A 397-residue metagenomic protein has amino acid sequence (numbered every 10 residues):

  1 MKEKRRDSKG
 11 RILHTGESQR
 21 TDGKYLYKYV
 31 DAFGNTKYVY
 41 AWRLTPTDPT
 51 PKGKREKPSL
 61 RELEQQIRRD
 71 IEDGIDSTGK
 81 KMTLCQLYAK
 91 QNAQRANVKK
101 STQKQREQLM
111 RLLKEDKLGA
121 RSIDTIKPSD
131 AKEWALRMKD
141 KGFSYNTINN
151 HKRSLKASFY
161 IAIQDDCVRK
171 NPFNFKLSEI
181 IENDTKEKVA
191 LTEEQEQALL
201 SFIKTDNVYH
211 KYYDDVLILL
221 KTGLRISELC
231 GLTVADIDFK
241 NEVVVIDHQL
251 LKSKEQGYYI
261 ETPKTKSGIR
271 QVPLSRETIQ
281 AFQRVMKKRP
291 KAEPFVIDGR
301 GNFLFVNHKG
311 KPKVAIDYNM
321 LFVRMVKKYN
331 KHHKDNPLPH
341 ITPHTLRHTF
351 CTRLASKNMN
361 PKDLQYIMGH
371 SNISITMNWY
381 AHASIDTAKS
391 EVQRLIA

Functional and structural regions predicted by a protein language model:
M1-L44, H248: Short, Arg/Lys-rich segments that mark the N-terminal edge of DNA/RNA- and chromatin-recognition modules
I12, N35-V39, P46-K52, T83-R111 (+1 more regions): Short, aromatic/basic-rich helix-turn unit that serves as a nucleic-acid recognition element
R69-I75, Q86-G142, S158-I161: Basic/aromatic-enriched alpha-helical hairpins
Y145, S201-Y212, V272, K288-F303 (+3 more regions): Short, basic (Lys/Arg/His-rich) helix/loop patches that form interaction surfaces in the mid-to-C-terminal regions
N149, Q164, V168-L232, K240 (+3 more regions): Basic, Lys/Arg- and aromatic-enriched nucleic-acid-binding interface segment
L232-P290: Conserved tyrosine-mediated DNA breakage-rejoining catalytic core shared by Y-recombinases
D236-V243, M359-N378: Short, polar N-cap/turn motifs at the start of nucleic acid-interacting alpha helices
E255-I260, K357, N378, H382-A397: DNA/chromatin major-groove-contacting recognition/catalytic segments
